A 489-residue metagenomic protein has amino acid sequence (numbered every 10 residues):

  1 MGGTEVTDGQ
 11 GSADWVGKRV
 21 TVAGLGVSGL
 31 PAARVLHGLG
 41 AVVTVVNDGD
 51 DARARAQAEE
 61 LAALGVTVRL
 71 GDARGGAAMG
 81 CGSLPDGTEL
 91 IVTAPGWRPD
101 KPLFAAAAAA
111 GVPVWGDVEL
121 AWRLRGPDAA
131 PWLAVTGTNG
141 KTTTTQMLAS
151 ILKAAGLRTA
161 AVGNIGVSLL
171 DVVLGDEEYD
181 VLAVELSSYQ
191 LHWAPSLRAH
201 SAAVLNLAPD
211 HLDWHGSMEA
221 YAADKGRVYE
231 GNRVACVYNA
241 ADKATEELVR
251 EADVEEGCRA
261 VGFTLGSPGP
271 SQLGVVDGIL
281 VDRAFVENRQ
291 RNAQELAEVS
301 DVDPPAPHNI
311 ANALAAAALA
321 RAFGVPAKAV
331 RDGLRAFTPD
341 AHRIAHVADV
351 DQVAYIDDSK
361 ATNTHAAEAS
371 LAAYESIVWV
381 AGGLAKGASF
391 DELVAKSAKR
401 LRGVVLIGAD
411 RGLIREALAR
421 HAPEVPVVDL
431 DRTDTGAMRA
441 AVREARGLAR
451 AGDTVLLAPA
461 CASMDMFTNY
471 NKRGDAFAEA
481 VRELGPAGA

Functional and structural regions predicted by a protein language model:
M1-G116, L120, L484-A487: N-terminal leader/targeting and accessory segments in enzymes
G9-R19, P31-L39, A129, E295-L401 (+1 more regions): Nucleotide phosphate-binding/pyrophosphate-handling subdomain across enzymes that bind or process nucleotide phosphates
G11, G38, G76-T88, P95-G257 (+3 more regions): Phosphate-binding loop of NTP-binding sites
G24, L36, I91, V135 (+13 more regions): Residue-level signal for inorganic ion chemistry
A41-D50, V237-A240, V380-A381, R400-A409: Short internal beta-strands
V42-N47, A160-A161, A183, G262 (+1 more regions): Short beta-strand "acidic-cap" motif of Rossmann-like dinucleotide-binding folds
N47, R69-D72, W115-L120, V162-G163 (+5 more regions): Beta-strand->loop->alpha-helix junctions that form or flank phosphate-binding loops in nucleotide-handling enzymes
Q57-T67, D391-D453, G488-A489: C-terminal helical cap/extension that packs against the catalytic core of soluble nucleotide-cofactor enzymes
